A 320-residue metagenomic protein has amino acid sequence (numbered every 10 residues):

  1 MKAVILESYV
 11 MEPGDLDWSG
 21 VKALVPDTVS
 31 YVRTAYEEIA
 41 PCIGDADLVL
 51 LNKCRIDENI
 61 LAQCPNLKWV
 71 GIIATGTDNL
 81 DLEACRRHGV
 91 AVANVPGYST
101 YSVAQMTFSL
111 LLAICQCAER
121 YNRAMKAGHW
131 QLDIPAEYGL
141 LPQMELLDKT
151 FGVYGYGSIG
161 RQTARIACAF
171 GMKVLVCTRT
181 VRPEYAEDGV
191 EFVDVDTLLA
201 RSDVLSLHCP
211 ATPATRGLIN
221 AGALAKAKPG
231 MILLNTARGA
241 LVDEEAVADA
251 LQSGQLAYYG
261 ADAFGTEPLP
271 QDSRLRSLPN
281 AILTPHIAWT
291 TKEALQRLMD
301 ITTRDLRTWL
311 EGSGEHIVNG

Functional and structural regions predicted by a protein language model:
M1-A46, L175: N-terminal glycine-/charge-rich "phosphate-binding" loop or analogous flexible N-terminal tail
V32, I73-A74, V90-Y101, T178: Short beta->alpha connector loops at strand-helix junctions that form conserved, small/polar/Pro-enriched
E58-L61, R179-R274: Rossmann-like adenosine-cofactor binding region
H88, P96-T150, E184: Phosphate-binding beta-alpha-beta segment of Rossmann-like dinucleotide-binding domains, i.e., the NAD(P)
V92, P229-G320: Rossmann-like dinucleotide-binding domain for NAD(H)/NADP(H)
Y156-G157: Glycine-rich Rossmann-fold phosphate-binding loop(s) that bind the pyrophosphate of adenine dinucleotide cofactors
G160-R161: N-terminal Rossmann-fold NAD(P) dinucleotide-binding loop
